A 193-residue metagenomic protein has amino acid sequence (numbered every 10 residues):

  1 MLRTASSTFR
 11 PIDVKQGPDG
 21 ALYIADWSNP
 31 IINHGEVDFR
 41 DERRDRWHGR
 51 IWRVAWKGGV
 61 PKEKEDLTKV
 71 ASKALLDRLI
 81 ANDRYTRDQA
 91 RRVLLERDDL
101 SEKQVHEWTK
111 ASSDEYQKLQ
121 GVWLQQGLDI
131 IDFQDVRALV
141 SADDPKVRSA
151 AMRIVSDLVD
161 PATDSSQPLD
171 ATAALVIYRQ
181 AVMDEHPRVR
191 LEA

Functional and structural regions predicted by a protein language model:
M1-A74, V93-E96, A174: Beta-propeller domains with acidic blade repeats across secreted/periplasmic ectodomains and cytosolic WD/CNH propellers
M1-I24, N29, G35, W123-D129 (+4 more regions): Extended hydrophobic/aromatic segments used for targeting, binding, or gating
M1-T4, V37, D41, E65 (+5 more regions): Hydrophobic alpha-helical scaffolding
S28-N29, H186-R188: C-terminal structured "cap/appendage" subdomains that terminate the fold
K62-E65, R84-D98, Y116-I130, D135-S141 (+3 more regions): Structural detector for internal amphipathic alpha-helices that build alpha-solenoid repeat scaffolds
L75-D77, A81: Charged, amphipathic alpha-helical linkers/stalks
R97, E107-S112: Residues embedded in well-ordered regular secondary structure
L100-Q104: Short, charge-rich amphipathic alpha-helical segments embedded in non-transmembrane helical bundles/solenoids
